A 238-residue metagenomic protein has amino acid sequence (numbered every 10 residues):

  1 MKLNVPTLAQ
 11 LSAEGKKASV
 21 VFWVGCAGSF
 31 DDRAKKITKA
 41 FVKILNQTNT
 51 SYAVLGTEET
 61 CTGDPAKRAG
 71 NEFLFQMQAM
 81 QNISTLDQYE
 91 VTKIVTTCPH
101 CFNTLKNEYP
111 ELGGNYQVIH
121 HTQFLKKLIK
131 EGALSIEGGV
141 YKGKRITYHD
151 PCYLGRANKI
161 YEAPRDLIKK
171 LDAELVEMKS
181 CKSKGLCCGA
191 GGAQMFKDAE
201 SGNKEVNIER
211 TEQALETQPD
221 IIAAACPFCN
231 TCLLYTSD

Functional and structural regions predicted by a protein language model:
M1-S237: Iron-sulfur cluster-binding electron-transfer modules in prokaryotic oxidoreductases
